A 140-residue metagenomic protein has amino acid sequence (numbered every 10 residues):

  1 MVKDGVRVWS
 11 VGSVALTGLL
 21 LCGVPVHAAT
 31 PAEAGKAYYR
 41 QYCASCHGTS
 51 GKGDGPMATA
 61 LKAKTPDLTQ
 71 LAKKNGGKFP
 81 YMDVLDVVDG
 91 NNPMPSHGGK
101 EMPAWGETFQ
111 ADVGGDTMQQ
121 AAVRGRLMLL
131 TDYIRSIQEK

Functional and structural regions predicted by a protein language model:
V2-V14: Bacterial N-terminal signal peptides that target proteins for export
G12-G23: Bacterial N-terminal signal peptides
A15-T17, L68, M102: Bulky hydrophobic/aromatic "packing anchor" residues in well-ordered structure
V24-A28: Sec/Tat signal peptide C-region and signal peptidase I cleavage site
T30, K36-A63, K74-K78, D89-E101 (+1 more regions): Periplasmic/extracellular electron-transfer cofactor-ligation site, primarily the c-type cytochrome heme-c attachment
A34-Y38, D67, F79, D83 (+2 more regions): Extracytoplasmic/secreted proteins, especially bacterial periplasmic and envelope-associated proteins
T59-L61, P66, D89-G125: Axial heme c-ligation environment in periplasmic c-type cytochrome domains
R124-R135, K140: C-terminal partner/receptor-binding element of secreted or periplasmic proteins
